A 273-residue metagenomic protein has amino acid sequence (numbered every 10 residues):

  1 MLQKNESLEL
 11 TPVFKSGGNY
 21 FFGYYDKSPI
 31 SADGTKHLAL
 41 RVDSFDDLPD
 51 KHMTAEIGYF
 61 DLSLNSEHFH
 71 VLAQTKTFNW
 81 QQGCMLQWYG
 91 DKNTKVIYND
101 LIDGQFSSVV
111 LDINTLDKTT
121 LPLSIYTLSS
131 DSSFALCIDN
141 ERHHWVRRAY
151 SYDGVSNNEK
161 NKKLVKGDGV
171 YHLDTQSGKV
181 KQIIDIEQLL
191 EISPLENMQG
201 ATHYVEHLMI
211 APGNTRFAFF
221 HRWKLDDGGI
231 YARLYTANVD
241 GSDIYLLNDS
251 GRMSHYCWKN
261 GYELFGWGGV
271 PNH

Functional and structural regions predicted by a protein language model:
L2-G23, P194: A short helix->beta-strand "capping" segment at the edge of beta-propeller domains
G18-F21, A73-N79, T119-L123, N197-A201 (+1 more regions): Surface loop/turn motifs at the tips and blade-to-blade linkers of beta-strand repeat domains
N19-K27, S44, D50-L101, F106 (+1 more regions): Blade-loop segments of beta-propeller domains
A32-D33, G90-K92, S130-D131, P212-G213 (+1 more regions): Residue-level detector of Asp-centered blade-edge/turn motifs that repeat once per structural unit in beta-propeller
G34-L38, K95-V96, A135, F217-A218 (+1 more regions): Hydrophobic beta-strand positions that form the internal "hydrophobic ladder" of WD40/Gbeta-like beta-propeller blades
L40-T54, I138-G167, F219-Y231, G269-P271: Short, conserved, GDST-rich strand-edge loop motifs in beta-rich repeat architectures
T54-L64, V109-N114, V165-G178, A232-G241: Beta-propeller blade signature
T77-G169, Q182-Q199: Asp-box/WD-like beta-propeller blade repeats and closely related beta-sheet repeat scaffolds
